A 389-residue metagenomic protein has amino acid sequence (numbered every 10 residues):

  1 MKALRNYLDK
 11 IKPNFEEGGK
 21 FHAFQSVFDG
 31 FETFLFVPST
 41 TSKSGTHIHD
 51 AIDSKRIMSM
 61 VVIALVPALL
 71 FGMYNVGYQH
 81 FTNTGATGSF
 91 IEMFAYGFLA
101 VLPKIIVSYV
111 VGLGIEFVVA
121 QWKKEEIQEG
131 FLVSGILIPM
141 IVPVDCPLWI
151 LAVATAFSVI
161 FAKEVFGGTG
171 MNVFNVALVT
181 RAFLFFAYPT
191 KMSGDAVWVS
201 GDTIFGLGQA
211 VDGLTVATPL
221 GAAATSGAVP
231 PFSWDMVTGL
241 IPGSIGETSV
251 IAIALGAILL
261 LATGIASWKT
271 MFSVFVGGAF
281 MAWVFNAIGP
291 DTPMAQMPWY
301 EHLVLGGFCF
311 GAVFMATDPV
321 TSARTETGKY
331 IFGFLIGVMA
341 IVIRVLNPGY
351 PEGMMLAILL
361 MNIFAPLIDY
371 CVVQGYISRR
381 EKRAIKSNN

Functional and structural regions predicted by a protein language model:
M1-I105, N389: N-terminal signal-anchor module of multipass membrane proteins
S42-I48, G112-K123, I160-G170, L255-G264 (+1 more regions): C-terminal ends of transmembrane helices
F94-V110, D145-A154, M236, L240-V250 (+1 more regions): Structural signature of hydrophobic alpha-helical transmembrane segments
V111-E116, F131-M140, T155-A162, A252-L260 (+3 more regions): Hydrophobic, membrane-inserted alpha-helices
E126-L207: Membrane-interface helix-loop-helix junctions at boundaries between adjacent transmembrane segments
G170-A254: Long hydrophobic alpha-helical segments that form multi-pass transmembrane helix bundles in integral membrane proteins
V173-L178, Y300-G306, K329, G349-M361: Loop-to-transmembrane alpha-helix initiation sites
M271-E326: A beta-strand-loop signature enriched in Asp, Gly, Thr, and Trp that corresponds to the sialidase/neuraminidase Asp-box
